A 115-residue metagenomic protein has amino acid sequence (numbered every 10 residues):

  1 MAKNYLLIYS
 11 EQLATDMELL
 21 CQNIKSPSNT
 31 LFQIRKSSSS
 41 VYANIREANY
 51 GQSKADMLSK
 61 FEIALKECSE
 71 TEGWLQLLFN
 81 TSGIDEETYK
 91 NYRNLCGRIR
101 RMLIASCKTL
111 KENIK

Functional and structural regions predicted by a protein language model:
M1-K115: Amphipathic alpha-helical assembly/interaction segments
